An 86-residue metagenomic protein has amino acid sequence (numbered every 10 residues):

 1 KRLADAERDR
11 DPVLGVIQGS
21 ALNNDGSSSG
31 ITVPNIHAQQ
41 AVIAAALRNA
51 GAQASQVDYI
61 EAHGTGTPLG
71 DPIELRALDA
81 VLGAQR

Functional and structural regions predicted by a protein language model:
K1-R86: Condensing-enzyme catalytic core of the thiolase-fold
